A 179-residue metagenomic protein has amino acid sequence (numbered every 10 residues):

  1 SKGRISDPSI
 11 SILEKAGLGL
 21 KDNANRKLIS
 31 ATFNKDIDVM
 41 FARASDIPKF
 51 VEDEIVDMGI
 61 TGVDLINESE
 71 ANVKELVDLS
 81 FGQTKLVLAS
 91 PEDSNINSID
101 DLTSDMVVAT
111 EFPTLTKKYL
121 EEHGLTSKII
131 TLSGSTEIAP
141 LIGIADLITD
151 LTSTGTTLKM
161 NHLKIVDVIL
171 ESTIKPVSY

Functional and structural regions predicted by a protein language model:
S1-Y179: Domain-level signature for soluble enzymes in the chorismate/prephenate branch of the shikimate pathway
